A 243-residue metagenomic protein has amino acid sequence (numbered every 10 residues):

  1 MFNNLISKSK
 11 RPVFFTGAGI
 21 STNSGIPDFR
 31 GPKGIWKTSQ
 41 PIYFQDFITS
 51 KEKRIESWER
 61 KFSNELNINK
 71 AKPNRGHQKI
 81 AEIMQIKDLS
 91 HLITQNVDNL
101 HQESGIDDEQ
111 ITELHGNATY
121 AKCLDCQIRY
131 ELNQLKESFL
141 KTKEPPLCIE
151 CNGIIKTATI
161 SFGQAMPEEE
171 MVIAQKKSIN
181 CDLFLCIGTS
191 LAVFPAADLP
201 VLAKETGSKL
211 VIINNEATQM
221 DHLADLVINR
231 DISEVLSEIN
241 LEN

Functional and structural regions predicted by a protein language model:
M1-N243: Conserved catalytic core of sirtuin-type NAD+-dependent deacylases
